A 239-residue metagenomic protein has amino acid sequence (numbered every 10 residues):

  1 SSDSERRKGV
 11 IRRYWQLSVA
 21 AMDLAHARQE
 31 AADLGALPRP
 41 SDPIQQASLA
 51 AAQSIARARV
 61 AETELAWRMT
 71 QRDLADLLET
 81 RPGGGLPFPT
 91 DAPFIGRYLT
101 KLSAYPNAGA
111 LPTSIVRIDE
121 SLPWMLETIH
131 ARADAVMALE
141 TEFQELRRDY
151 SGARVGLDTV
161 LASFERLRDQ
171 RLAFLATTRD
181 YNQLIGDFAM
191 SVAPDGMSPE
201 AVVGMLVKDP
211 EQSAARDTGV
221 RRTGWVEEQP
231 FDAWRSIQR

Functional and structural regions predicted by a protein language model:
S2-Y105, S121, T128, A138 (+2 more regions): Periplasmic alpha-helical coiled-coil/stalk elements that build and connect Gram-negative outer-membrane
I11, A47, V116, D158-L161: Alpha-helical membrane and juxtamembrane elements of multi-pass inner-membrane transport and channel proteins
V19, D23, E64-W67, Q71 (+4 more regions): Extended low-polarity, hydrophobic cluster-rich segments
L74-L111, I115-I118, A176-R239: Acidic, low-complexity, intrinsically disordered peripheral segments
L111, R132-L139: Long, charge-rich C-terminal accessory regions
R117-I129, A133: Surface-exposed interaction/gating patches
Q144-R147, L157, L161-G186: C-terminal soluble interaction/assembly domains
A153-V160, D195: Alpha-helical heptad-repeat coiled-coil segments that mediate oligomerization/polymerization in large
